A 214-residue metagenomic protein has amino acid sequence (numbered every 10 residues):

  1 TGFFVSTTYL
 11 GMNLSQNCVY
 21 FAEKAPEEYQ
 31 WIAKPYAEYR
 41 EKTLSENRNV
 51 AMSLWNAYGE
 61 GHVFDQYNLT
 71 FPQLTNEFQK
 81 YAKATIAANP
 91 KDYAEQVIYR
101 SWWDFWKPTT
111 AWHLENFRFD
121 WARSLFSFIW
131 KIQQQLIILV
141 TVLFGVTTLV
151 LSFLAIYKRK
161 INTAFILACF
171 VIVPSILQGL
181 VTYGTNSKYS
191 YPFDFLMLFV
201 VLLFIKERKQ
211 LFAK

Functional and structural regions predicted by a protein language model:
T1-S6, P108, Y157-K160, T182-Y183: Transmembrane helix-loop junctions in multipass membrane proteins, especially transporters and channels
F3-F4, G179-D194: Membrane-interface catalytic loops of GT-C/OST-like multi-pass glycosylation enzymes that act
T7-L114: Membrane-proximal stem/loop segments at transmembrane-domain junctions that anchor or position
L10, S152-Y157, Q178-T182: Hydrophobic alpha-helical transmembrane segments
A22-E23, Q178-G184, V201-K209: Juxtamembrane membrane-interface segments at transmembrane alpha-helix termini
F78, T85, D92-I172: Membrane-interface anchor segments at the N-terminal boundary of transmembrane helices in multi-pass membrane enzymes
T147-A155, D194-L211: Transmembrane alpha-helices and membrane-interface helical segments of multi-pass integral membrane enzymes
C169-L177, V181: Short aromatic/hydrophobic helix-turn
